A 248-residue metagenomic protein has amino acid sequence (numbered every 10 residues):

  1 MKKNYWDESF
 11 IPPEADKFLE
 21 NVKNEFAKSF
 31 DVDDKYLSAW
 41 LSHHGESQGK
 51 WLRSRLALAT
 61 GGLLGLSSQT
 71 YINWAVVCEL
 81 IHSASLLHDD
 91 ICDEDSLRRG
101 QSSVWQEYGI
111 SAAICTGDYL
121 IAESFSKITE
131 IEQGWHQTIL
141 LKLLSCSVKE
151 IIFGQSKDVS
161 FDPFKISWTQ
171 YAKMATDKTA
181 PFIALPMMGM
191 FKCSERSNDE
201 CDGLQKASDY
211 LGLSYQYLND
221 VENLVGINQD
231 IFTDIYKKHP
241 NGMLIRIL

Functional and structural regions predicted by a protein language model:
M1-A27: N-terminal amphipathic/basic leader segments beginning at the initiator methionine
D31-L248: Mg2+-dependent prenyl diphosphate-binding active-site environment of isoprenoid biosynthetic enzymes
